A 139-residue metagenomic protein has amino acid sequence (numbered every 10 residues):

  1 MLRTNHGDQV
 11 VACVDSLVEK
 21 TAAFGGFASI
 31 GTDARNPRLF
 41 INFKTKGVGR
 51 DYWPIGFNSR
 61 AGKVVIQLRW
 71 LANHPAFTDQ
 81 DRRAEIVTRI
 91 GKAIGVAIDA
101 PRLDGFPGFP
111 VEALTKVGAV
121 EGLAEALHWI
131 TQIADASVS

Functional and structural regions predicted by a protein language model:
M1-P110: Polyanion-binding interface signature
T88-S139: Charge-biased C-terminal accessory regions appended to nucleic-acid-, cytoskeletal NTPase
